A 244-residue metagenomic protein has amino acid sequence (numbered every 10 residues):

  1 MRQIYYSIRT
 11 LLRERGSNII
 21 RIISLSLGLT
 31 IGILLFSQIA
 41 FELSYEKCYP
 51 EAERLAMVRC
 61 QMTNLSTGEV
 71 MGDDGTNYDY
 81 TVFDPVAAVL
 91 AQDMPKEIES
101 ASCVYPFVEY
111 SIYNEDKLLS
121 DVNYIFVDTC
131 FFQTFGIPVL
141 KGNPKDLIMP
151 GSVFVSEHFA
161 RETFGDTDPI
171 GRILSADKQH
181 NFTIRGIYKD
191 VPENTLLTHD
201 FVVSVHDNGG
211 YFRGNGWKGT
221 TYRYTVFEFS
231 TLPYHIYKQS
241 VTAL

Functional and structural regions predicted by a protein language model:
Q3-E14: A short amphipathic helical element positioned immediately N-terminal to and/or at the very start of a transmembrane
L11, R21, E42, V58-C60 (+5 more regions): Generic structural signal for small/hydrophobic residues in well-ordered secondary structure, especially within
E14-L43: Short, strongly hydrophobic transmembrane alpha-helices
L35-E109, T221-Y234, K238-T242: Membrane-proximal extracellular/periplasmic loop immediately following the first transmembrane helix
E53-R54, V122, R172, H199: Extracytoplasmic/periplasmic beta-strand context in beta-sandwich domains, especially the cupredoxin/COX2 CuA-binding
M62-Y78, S102-C130, L140-S152, P192-N194 (+1 more regions): Short acidic/polar micro-motifs at solvent-exposed secondary-structure junctions
E97, K117-L118, K178-F182: Short acidic/polar mixed-charge low-complexity motifs
D128-L140, V153-L244: Mid-to-C-terminal secondary-structure elements that act as membrane-proximal/extracytoplasmic interface segments
